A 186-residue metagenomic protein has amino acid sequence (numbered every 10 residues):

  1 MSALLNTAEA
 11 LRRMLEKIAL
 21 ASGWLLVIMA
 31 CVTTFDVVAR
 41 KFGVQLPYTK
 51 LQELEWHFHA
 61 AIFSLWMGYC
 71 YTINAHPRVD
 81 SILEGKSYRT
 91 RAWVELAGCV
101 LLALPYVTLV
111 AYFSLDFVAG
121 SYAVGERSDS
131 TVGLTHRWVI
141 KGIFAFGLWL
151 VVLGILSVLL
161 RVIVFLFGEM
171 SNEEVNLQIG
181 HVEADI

Functional and structural regions predicted by a protein language model:
M1-I186: Alpha-helical transmembrane segments and membrane-interface helix-loop junctions in multi-pass membrane proteins
